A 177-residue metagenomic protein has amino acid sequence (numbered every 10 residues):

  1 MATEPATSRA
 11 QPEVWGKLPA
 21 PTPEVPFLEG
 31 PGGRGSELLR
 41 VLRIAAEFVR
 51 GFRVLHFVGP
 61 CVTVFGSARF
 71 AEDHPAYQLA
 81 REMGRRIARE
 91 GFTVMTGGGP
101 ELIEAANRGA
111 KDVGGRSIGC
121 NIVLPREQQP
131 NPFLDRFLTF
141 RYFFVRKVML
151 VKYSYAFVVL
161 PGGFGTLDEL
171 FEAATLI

Functional and structural regions predicted by a protein language model:
M1-A2, E172: Short intrinsically disordered, low-complexity coil segments enriched in acidic
A2-T22, P26-C120: Glycine-rich beta-alpha loop segments
E47-R50, L79, R146-M149, E169-E172: Well-ordered alpha-helical segments embedded in enzymatic catalytic cores
G51, L55, V113, Y153 (+2 more regions): Change "in soluble alpha/beta enzymes" to "in soluble alpha/beta proteins
V54-F57, T139-Y142, T166: Generic structural "secondary-structure junction" signal
E101-P161: Acidic/glycine-enriched connector segments
E104-K111, D168-I177: Short Gly/Thr/Asp-enriched flexible loops that form oxyanion-binding sites at enzyme active sites
Y155-A174: Glycine-rich anion-binding loop/nest that anchors nucleotide
